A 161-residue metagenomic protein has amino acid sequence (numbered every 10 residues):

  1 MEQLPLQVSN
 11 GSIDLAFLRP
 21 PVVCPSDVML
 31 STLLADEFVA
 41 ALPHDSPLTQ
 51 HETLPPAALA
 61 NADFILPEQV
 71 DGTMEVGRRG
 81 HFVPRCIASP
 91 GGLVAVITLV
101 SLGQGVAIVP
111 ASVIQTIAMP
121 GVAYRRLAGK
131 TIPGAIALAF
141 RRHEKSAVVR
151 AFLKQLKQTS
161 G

Functional and structural regions predicted by a protein language model:
M1-N10, V22-L102, I114-P133, K154 (+1 more regions): C-terminal regulatory
D14-L18, G105-P110: Paired acidic/hydrophobic, glycine-rich loop segments that form the ligand-binding mouth/hinge of periplasmic-binding
A135-R141: A short beta-strand structural signal in non-transmembrane regions
A147-V149: Short, conserved charged micro-motifs
